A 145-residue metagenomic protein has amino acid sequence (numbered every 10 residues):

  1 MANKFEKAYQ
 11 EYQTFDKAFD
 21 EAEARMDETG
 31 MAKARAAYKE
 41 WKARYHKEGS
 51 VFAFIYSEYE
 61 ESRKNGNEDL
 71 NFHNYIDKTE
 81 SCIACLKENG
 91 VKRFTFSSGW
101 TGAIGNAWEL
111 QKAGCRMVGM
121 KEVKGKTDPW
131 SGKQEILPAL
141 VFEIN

Functional and structural regions predicted by a protein language model:
M1-T101: An N-terminal amphipathic alpha-helical segment
K87, Q111-A113, G125: Membrane-interface anchoring segments and C-terminal beta-barrel signals
S98-G105, P129: A sequence-level detector of short, solvent-exposed, charge-rich linear segments
A103-R116: Short, aromatic/basic amphipathic alpha-helical patches
R116-N145: C-terminal edge-of-domain segments
